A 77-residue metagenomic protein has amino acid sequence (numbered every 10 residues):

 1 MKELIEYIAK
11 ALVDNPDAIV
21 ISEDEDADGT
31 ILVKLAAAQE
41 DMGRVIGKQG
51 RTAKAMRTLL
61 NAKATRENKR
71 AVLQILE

Functional and structural regions predicted by a protein language model:
M1-D17: N-proximal, solvent-exposed amphipathic alpha-helical segments enriched in charged/polar residues
L4, L12, L35, L59-L60 (+1 more regions): Generic leucine side-chain signal with a strong bias for well-ordered alpha-helical environments
Y7, V20-S22, L59: Short secondary-structure capping/turn segments at boundaries of alpha-helices and beta-strands
N15-K34, A38: Short edge beta-strands and adjacent turn/loop segments
D26, E40, R70-V72: Conserved helicase RecA-like core
L35-G50: A short interface-forming secondary-structure element
I46, T52-E77: C-terminal structural segments of small proteins and small subunits
